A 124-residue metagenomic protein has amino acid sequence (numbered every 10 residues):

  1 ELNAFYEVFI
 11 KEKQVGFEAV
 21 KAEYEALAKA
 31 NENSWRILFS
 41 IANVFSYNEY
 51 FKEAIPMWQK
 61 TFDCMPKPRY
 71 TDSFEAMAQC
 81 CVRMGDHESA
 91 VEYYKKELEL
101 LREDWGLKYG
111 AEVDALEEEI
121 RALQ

Functional and structural regions predicted by a protein language model:
L2, R36, R69-D72, A115: Start-of-helix register in tetratricopeptide repeats
L2, Y6, S40, A76 (+1 more regions): "A position-specific structural signal for the A-helix of alpha-solenoid helical repeats
E32, P66-P68, R102: Short coil turns that delineate tetratricopeptide repeat
